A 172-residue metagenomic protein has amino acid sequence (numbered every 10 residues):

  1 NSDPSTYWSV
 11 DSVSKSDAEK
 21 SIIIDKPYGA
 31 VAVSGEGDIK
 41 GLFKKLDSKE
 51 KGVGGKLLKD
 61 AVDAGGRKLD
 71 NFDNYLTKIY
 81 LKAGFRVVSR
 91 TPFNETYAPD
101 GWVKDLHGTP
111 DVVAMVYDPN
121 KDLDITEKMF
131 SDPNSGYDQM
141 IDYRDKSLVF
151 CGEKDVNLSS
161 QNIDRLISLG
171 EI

Functional and structural regions predicted by a protein language model:
N1-W8: Short amphipathic alpha-helix that is part of the acyltransferase structural core
S9-G35: Conserved beta-hairpin
A32-K49, D70: Conserved acetyl-CoA binding element of GNAT-fold acetyltransferases
D47-A61: Glycine-rich acyl-CoA binding loop
D60-K78: Conserved GNAT acetyl-CoA-binding A-motif
D73-V103: Conserved active-site alpha-helix within GNAT-family acetyltransferase domains
N94-L158: C-terminal "cap" of GNAT-fold acetyltransferases
D164-I172: Enriched but not universal
